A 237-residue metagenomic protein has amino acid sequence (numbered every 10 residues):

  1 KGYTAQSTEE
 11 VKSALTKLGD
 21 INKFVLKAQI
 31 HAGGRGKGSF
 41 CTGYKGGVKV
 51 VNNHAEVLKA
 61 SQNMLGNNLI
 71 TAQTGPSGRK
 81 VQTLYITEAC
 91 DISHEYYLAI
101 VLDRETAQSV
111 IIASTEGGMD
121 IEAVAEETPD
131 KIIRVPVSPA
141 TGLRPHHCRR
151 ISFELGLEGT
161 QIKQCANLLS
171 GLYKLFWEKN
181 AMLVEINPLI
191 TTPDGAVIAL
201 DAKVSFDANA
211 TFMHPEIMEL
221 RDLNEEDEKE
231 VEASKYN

Functional and structural regions predicted by a protein language model:
K1-E185, I190-N237: ATP-dependent carboxylate/acyl-activation modules
